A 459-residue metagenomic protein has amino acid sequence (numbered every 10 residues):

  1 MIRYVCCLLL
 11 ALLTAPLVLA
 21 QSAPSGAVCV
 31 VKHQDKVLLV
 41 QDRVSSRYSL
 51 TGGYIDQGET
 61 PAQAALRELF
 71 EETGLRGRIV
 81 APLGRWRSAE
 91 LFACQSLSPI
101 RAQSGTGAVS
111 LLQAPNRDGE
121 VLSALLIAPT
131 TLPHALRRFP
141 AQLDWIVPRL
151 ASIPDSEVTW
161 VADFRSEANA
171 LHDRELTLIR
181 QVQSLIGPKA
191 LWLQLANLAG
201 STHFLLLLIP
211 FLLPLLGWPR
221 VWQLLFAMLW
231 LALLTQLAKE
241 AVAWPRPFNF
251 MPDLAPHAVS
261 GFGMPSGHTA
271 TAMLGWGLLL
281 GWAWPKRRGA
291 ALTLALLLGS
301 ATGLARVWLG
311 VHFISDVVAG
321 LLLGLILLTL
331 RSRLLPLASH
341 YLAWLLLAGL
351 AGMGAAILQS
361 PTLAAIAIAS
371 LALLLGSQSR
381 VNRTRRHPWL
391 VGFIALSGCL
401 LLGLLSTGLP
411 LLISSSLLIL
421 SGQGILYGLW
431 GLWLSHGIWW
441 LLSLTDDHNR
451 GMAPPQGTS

Functional and structural regions predicted by a protein language model:
T14-L17: N-terminal signal peptide c-region/cleavage motif recognized by signal peptidases
L19-V37, G84: Conserved N-terminal beta-strand and adjoining loop/helix that marks the start of the Nudix/MutT-like hydrolase domain
Q34-R67: Conserved Nudix-box catalytic region and its N-terminal flanking loop in Nudix hydrolases and closely related
I55-R78, R85-F164: Unchanged
P129-T202, K239-P256, L418, G422 (+2 more regions): N-terminal transmembrane-helix/juxtamembrane module of multi-pass inner/ER membrane proteins
N197-G217, T271-M273, L327: Hydrophobic alpha-helical transmembrane segments
L212-L231: Interfacial segments of alpha-helical transmembrane regions
M251-S415, S421-Y427, W433-H436: Membrane-embedded catalytic cores of phosphoryl/pyrophosphoryl-handling enzymes
